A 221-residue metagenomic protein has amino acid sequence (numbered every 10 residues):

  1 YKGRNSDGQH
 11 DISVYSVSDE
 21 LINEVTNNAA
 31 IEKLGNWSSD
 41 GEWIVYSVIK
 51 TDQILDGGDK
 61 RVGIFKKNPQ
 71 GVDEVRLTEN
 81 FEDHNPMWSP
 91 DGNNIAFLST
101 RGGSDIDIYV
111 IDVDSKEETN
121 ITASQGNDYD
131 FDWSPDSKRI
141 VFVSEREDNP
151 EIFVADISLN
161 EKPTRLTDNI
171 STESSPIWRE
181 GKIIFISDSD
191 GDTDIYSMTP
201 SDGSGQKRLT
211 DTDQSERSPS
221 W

Functional and structural regions predicted by a protein language model:
Y1-E20: An edge-strand/N-cap motif at the start of beta-rich repeat modules
Y1-K2, W43-S47, N94-L98, R139-V143 (+1 more regions): Residue position within the beta-strands of beta-propeller blades
N5-H10, I54-V62, R101-I106, E145-P150 (+1 more regions): Short, solvent-exposed loop/turn segments at conserved positions within beta-propeller repeat blades
I12-V14, V62-K66, I108-V110, I152-V154 (+2 more regions): Hydrophobic beta-strand positions in blades of beta-propellers and related beta-sheet-rich domains
Y15-K33, K67-H84, I111-Y129, A155-T172 (+1 more regions): Multi-bladed beta-propeller domains
G35-W43, P86-N94, F131-R139, S175-K182 (+1 more regions): Blade-terminus and WD-like Trp-Asp/Gly-His loop motifs, strongest in beta-propeller folds
H84-W88, L98-V110, I121-P135, R139-I157 (+2 more regions): Eukaryotic tandem repeat interaction scaffolds
D192-D194, R208-W221: Hydrophilic extracytoplasmic domains
